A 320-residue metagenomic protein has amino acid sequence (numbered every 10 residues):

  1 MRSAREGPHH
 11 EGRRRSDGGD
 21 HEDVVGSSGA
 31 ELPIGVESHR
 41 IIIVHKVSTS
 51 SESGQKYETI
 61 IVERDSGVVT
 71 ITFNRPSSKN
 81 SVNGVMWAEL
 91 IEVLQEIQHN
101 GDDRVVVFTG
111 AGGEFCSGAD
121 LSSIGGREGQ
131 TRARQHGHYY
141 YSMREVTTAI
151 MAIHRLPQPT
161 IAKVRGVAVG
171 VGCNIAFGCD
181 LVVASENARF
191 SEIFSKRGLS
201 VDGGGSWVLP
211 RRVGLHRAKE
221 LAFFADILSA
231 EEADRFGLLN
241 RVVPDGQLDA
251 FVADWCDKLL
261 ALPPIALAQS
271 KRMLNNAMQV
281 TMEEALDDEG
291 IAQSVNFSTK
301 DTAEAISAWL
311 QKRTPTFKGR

Functional and structural regions predicted by a protein language model:
G7, G29, H39, V44-A111 (+1 more regions): Conserved CoA-thioester-binding segment of acyl-CoA-metabolizing enzymes
H10-G12, G18-V24: Alpha-helix boundary/capping motif
V24-V25, I34-V36: Hydrophobic alpha-helical signal/anchor motif
S78, G110-A152, A168, G198 (+1 more regions): Glycine- (often His-adjacent) and acidic-residue-rich active-site loop that binds/positions the CoA thioester
M151-L267, S294-V295, T299, A303-S307 (+2 more regions): Crotonase-fold acyl-CoA enzyme core
